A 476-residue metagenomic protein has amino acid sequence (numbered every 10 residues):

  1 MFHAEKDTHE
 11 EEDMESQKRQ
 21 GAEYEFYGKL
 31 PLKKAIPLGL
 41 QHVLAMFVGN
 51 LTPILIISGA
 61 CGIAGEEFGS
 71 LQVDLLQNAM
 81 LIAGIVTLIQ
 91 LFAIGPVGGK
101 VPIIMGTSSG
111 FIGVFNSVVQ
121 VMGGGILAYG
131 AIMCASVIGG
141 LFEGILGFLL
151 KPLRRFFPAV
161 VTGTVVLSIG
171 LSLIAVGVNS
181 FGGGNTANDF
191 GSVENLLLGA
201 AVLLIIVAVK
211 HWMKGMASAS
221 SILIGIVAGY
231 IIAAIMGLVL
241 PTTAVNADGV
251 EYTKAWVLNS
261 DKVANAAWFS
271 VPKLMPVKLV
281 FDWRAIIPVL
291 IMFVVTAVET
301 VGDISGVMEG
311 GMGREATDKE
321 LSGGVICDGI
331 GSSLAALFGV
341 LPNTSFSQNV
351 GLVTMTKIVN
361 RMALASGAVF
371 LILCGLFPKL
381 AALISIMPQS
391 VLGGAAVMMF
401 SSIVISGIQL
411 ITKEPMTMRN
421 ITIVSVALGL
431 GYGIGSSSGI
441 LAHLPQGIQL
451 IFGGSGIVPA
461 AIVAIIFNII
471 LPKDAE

Functional and structural regions predicted by a protein language model:
M1-P37, T242-L274, E309-G310, R314 (+1 more regions): Intrinsically disordered, low-complexity non-transmembrane regions of multi-pass membrane transporters
F2-E5, E11-I103, G110-M122: N-terminal signal-anchor module of multipass membrane proteins
E15-Q20, N50-I54, S58, A201-W212 (+6 more regions): Juxtamembrane interface elements at the cytosolic ends of transmembrane helices in multi-pass membrane proteins
L32, S58-G98, P288-R361: Membrane-embedded helical hairpins/re-entrant loop segments and their flanking transmembrane helices within multi-pass
L40-F47, V137, V161, S192-L196 (+4 more regions): Hydrophobic alpha-helical transmembrane segments of multi-pass membrane proteins
N50-L51, G229-L238, V245-S332, A336 (+1 more regions): Membrane-embedded hairpin module used as a gating/binding unit in multi-pass transport and secretion proteins
D74-L75, V97-F111, R155-T164, A217-I224 (+3 more regions): Short, non-helical or kinked segments that cap or interrupt transmembrane helices
Q120-V239, S366-E476: Membrane-embedded alpha-helical modules
